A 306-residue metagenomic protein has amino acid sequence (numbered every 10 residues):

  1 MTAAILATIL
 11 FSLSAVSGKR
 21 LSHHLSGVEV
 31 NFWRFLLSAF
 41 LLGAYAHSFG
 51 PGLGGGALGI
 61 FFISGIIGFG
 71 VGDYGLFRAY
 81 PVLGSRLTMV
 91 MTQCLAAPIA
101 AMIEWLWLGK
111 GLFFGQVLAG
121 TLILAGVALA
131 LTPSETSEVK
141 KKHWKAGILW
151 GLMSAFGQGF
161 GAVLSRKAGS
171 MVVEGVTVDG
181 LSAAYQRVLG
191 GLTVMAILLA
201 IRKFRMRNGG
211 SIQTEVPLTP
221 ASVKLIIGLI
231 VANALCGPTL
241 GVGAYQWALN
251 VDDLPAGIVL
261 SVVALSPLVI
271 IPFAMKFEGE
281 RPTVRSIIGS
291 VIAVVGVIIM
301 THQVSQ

Functional and structural regions predicted by a protein language model:
M1-A7, W33, L42-S48, G52-G75 (+4 more regions): Loop-to-transmembrane-helix transition segments
M1-E29, F40, K140-A184, Q306: Glycine-/small-residue-enriched transmembrane alpha-helix faces in small-molecule transporters and effluxers
A7-S17, H23-V71, L122-A125, A183-S211 (+2 more regions): Transmembrane alpha-helices of multi-pass small-molecule transport proteins
L21, V30, R34, A79 (+6 more regions): Hydrophobic/aromatic residues within transmembrane alpha-helices of multi-pass small-molecule transporters
H23-E29, G75-T92, E174-L181, G243-L265: Structural motif at transmembrane-helix junctions in multi-pass transporters
L36-L42, M91-W107, T121, L189-V194 (+3 more regions): Alpha-helical transmembrane segments of compact multi-pass small-molecule transporters, enriched in specific families
L37-L42, A101-W105, F114-S134, R285-V304: Hydrophobic transmembrane alpha-helices of multi-pass small-molecule transport proteins
H47-G56, I60, W105-L112, E138 (+4 more regions): Membrane-interface helix termini and inter-helical loops of multi-pass transporters
